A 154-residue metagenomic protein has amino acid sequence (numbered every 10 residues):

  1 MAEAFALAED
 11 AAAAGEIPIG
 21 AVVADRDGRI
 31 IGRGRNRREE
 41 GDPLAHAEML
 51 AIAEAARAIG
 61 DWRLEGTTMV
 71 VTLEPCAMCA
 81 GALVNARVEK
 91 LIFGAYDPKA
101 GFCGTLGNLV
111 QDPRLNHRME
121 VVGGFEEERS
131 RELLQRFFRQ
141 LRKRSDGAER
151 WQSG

Functional and structural regions predicted by a protein language model:
M1-A11, M78, A82-G154: Zinc-dependent deaminase
G15-I19, E65: Short, basic and Ser/Thr-rich N-terminal targeting/leader segments
I19-G28: Short beta-strand scaffold segments in enzyme catalytic cores
E40-L50: A short, polar/charged loop-to-alpha-helix boundary motif
D61-E74: Immediate flanking context of iron-sulfur cluster ligation sites
